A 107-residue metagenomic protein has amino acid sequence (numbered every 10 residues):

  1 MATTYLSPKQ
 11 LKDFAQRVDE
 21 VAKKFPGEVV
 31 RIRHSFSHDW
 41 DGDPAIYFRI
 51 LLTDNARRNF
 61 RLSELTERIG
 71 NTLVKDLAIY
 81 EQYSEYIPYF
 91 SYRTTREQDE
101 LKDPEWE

Functional and structural regions predicted by a protein language model:
M1-F14: N-terminal presequence-like segments and adjacent domain-start helices
S7, R49-E67: A short interface-forming secondary-structure element
D13-R17, D41: Short, polar/acidic, helix-capping and beta-turn segments at strand->helix junctions that line the mouths
D19-E20, L101-E107: Charge-rich, low-complexity N-terminal segments
D19-R31, I79-S84: Short secondary-structure junctions
G27-T53: Short edge beta-strands and adjacent turn/loop segments
F60-E81: An amphipathic, aromatic/His-enriched active-site/gating alpha helix that lines ligand/cofactor pockets
V74-L101: A short amphipathic beta-strand at an alpha->beta junction
